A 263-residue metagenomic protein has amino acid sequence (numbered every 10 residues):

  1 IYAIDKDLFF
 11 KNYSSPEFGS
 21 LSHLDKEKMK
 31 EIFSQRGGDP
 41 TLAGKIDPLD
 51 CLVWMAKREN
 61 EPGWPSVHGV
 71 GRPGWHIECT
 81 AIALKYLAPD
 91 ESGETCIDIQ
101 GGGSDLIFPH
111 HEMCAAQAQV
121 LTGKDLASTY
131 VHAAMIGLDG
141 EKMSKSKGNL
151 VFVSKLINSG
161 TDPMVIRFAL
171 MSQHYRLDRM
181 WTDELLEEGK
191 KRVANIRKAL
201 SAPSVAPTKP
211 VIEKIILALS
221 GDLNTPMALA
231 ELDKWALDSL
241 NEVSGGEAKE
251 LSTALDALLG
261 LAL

Functional and structural regions predicted by a protein language model:
I1-S204: Alpha-helical recognition segments enriched in aromatics with Gly/Pro capping that present substrate-recognition
L121-A127, N158, P163, Q173-L263: Feature 926 captures the class I aminoacyl-tRNA synthetase adenylation module centered on the KMSKS loop
